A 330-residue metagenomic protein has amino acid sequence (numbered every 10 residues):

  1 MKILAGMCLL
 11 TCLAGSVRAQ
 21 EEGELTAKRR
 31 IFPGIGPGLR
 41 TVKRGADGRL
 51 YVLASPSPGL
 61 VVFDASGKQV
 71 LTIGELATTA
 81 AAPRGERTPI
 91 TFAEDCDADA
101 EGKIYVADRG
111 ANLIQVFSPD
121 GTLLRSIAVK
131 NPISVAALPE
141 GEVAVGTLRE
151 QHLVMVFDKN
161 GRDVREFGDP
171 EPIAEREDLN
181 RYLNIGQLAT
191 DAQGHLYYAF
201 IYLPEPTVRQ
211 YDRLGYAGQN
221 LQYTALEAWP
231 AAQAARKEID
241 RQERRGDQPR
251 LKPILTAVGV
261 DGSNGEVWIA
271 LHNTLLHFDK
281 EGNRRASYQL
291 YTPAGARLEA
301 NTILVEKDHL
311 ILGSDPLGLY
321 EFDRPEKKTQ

Functional and structural regions predicted by a protein language model:
A5-C12: Bacterial N-terminal signal peptides
A14-S16: N-terminal signal peptide c-region/cleavage motif recognized by signal peptidases
A19-Q330: Eukaryotic scaffold repeat domains enriched in small/polar residues
